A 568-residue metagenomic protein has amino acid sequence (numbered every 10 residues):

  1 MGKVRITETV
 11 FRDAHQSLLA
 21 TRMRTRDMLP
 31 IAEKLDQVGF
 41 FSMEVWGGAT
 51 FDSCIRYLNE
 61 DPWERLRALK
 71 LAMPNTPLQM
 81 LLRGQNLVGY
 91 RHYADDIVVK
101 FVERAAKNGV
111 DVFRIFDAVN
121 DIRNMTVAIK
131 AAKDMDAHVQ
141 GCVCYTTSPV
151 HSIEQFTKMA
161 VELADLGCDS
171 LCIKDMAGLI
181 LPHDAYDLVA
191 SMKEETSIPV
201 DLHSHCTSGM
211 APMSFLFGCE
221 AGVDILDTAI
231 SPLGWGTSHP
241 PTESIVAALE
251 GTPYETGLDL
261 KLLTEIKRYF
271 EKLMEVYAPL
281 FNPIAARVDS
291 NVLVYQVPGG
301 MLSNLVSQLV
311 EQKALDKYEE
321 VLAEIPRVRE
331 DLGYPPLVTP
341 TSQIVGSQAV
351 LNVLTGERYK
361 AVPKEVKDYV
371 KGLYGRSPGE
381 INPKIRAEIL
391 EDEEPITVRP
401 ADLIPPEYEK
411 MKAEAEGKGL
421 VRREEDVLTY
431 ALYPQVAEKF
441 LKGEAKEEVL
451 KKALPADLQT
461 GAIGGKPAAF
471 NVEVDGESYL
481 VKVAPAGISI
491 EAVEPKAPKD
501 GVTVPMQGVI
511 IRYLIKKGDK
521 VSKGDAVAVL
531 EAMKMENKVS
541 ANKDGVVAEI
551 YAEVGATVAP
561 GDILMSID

Functional and structural regions predicted by a protein language model:
M1-L19, L66, L71: N-terminal amphipathic alpha-helix/helix-capping segment at the start of soluble metabolic enzymes
I6-F11, F41-V45, T76-R83, F113-R114 (+4 more regions): Hydrophobic faces of well-ordered beta-strands that scaffold small-molecule active sites in alpha/beta enzyme cores
A14, L35, I115, L171 (+3 more regions): Conserved, mostly hydrophobic/aromatic
D36-C54, I284, V288-D289, G300-A486: Terminal or standalone catalytic/regulatory effector modules within metabolic enzymes and repeat proteins
G47-M159, G178-L181: Active-site beta->alpha loop and helix N-cap motifs at the rims of alpha/beta catalytic domains
I115, D175, A221-S238: Glycine-rich phosphate-binding active-site loops on the catalytic face of alpha/beta enzymes
E154-M159, S208-V223: Catalytic cores of alpha/beta
P495-D568: Structured functional modules or segments
